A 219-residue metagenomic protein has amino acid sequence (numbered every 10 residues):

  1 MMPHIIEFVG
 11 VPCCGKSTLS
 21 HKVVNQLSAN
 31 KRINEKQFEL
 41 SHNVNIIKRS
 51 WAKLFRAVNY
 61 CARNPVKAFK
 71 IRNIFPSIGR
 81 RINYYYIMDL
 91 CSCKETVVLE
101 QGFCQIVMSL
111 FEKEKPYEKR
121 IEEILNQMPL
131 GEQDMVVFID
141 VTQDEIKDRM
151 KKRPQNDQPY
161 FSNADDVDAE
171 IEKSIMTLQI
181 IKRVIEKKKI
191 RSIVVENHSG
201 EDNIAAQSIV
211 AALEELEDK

Functional and structural regions predicted by a protein language model:
F8: Hydrophobic anchor at the beta1->P-loop junction of P-loop NTPases
C13: Walker A (P-loop) phosphate-binding loop of P-loop NTPases
K16: Conserved lysine of the Walker
L19: Hydrophobic positions on the alpha1 helix immediately C-terminal to the Walker A/P-loop
N25-E35: Post-Walker A helix-loop "phosphate-sensing" segment adjacent to the P-loop in P-loop NTPases
E39-E114: ATP-dependent small-molecule kinase phosphotransfer cores that center on conserved nucleotide phosphate-binding segments
E95, Q101-G102, P129-R153: Conserved phosphate-donor/acceptor-positioning beta-strand/loop module used by diverse small-molecule
K147, K151-K219: NTP-dependent small-molecule kinase module
